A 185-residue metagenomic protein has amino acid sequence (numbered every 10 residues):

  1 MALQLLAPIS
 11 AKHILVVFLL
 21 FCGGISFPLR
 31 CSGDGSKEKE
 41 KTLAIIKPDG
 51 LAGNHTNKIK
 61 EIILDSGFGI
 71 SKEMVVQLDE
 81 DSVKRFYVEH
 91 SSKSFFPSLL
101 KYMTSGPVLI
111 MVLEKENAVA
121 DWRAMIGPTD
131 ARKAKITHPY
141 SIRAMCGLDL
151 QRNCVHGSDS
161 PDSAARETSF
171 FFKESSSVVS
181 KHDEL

Functional and structural regions predicted by a protein language model:
A2-L185: Non-catalytic terminal and connector segments of soluble metabolic enzymes
